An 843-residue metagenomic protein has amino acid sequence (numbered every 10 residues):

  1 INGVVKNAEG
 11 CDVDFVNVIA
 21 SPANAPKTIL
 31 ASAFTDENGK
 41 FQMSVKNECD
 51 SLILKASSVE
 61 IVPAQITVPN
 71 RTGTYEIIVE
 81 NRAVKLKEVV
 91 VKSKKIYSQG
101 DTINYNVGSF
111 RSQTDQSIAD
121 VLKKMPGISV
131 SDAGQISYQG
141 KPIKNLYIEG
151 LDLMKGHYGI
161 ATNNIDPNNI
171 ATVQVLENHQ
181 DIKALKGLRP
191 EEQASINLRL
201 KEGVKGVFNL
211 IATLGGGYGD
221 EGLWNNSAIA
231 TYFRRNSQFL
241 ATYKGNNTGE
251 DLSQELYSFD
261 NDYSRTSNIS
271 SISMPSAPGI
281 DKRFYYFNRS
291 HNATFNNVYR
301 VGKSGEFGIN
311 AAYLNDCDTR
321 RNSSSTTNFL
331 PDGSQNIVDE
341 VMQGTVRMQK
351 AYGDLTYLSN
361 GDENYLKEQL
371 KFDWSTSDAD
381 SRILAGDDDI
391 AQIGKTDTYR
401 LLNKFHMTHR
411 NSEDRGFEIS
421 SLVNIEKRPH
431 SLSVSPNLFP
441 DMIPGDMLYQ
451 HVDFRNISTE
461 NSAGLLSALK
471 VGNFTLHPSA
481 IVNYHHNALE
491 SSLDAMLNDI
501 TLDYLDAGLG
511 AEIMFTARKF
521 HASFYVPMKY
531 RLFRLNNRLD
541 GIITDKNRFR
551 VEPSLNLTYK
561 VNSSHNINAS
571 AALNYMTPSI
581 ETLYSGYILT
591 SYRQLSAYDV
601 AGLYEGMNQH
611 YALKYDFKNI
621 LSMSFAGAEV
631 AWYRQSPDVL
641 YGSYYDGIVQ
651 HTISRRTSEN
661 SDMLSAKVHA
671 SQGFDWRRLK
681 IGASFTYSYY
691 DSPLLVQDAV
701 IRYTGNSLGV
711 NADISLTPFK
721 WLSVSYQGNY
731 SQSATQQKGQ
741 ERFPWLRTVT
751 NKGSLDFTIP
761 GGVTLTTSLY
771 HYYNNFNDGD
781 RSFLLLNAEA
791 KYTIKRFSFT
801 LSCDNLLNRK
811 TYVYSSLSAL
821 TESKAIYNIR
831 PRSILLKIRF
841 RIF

Functional and structural regions predicted by a protein language model:
V4, G10, E37-Q42, E48-I53 (+13 more regions): Membrane-proximal, glycine/serine-rich, low-complexity loop/turn segments characteristic of large bacterial
N7-N24: Short, ordered, surface-exposed loop/turn motifs in non-cytosolic proteins
N24-K40: Short, acidic Ser/Thr/Gly-rich low-complexity loop/linker segments typical of extracellular and cell-surface proteins
V68, K186-L188, L252-S258, R320-I337 (+14 more regions): Outer-membrane beta-barrel translocator domains and adjoining extracellular loop/strand segments of Gram-negative
V207-Y218, F239-Y243, M528-L532, D599-A601 (+6 more regions): Transmembrane beta-strand segments that form the barrel wall of outer-membrane beta-barrel proteins
D220, Y285-F287, Q343-Q349, D389-Y399 (+10 more regions): Replace "Gram-negative outer membrane beta-barrel proteins" with "bacterial and organellar outer membrane beta-barrel
G302-D316, V346-R382, I390-R538, K560 (+5 more regions): Face-selective signature of the C-terminal outer-membrane beta-barrel domain
G709-Q732, Q740-F843: Conserved C-terminal beta-signal and adjacent last beta-strands/turns of outer-membrane beta-barrel proteins
